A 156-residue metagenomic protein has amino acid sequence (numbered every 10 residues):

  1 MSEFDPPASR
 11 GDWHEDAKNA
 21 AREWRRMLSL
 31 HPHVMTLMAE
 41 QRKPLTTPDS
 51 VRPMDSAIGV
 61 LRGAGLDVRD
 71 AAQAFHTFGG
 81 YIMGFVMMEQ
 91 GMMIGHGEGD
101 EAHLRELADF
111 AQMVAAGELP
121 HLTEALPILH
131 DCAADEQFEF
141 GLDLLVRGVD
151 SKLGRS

Functional and structural regions predicted by a protein language model:
M1-S2: Short, basic, alpha-helical segments at the C-terminal edge of helix-turn-helix-like DNA-binding modules
D5-M54, A71, F75: Hydrophobic alpha-helical connector segments
P6, H33-V34, M87-G91, S151-R155: Charged, solvent-exposed alpha-helical segments that act as regulatory interaction surfaces
S9, R26, G63-D67, H130: Amphipathic alpha-helical interaction elements
V34, D67, G84, L119-P120: A general structural signal for well-ordered secondary-structure junctions
M54-M92, H96, H103-A108: A contiguous pocket-lining binding segment that forms or flanks enzyme active sites
G63, G91-S156: C-terminal peripheral helix-coil segments that are non-catalytic and often amphipathic
